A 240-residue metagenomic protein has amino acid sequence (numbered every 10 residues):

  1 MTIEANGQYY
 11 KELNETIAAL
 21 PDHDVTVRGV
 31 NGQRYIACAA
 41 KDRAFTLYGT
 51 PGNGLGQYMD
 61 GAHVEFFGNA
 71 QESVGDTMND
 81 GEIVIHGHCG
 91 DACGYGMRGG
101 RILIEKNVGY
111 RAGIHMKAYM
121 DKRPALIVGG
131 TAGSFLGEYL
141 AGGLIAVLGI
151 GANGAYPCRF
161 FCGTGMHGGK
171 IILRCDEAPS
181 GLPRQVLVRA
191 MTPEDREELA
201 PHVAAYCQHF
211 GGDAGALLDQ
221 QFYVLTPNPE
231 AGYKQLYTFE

Functional and structural regions predicted by a protein language model:
M1-E240: Long, distal/terminal scaffolding or interaction modules with repetitive or compositionally biased sequence
